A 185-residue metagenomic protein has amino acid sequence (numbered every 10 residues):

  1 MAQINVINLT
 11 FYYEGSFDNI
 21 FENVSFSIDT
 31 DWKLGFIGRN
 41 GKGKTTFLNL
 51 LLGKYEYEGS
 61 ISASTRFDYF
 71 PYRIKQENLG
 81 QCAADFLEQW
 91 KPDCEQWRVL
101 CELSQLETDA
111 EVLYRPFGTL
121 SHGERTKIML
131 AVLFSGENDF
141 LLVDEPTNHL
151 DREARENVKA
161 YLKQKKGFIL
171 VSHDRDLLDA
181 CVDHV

Functional and structural regions predicted by a protein language model:
M1-V185: ABC ATP-binding cassette signature C-motif
